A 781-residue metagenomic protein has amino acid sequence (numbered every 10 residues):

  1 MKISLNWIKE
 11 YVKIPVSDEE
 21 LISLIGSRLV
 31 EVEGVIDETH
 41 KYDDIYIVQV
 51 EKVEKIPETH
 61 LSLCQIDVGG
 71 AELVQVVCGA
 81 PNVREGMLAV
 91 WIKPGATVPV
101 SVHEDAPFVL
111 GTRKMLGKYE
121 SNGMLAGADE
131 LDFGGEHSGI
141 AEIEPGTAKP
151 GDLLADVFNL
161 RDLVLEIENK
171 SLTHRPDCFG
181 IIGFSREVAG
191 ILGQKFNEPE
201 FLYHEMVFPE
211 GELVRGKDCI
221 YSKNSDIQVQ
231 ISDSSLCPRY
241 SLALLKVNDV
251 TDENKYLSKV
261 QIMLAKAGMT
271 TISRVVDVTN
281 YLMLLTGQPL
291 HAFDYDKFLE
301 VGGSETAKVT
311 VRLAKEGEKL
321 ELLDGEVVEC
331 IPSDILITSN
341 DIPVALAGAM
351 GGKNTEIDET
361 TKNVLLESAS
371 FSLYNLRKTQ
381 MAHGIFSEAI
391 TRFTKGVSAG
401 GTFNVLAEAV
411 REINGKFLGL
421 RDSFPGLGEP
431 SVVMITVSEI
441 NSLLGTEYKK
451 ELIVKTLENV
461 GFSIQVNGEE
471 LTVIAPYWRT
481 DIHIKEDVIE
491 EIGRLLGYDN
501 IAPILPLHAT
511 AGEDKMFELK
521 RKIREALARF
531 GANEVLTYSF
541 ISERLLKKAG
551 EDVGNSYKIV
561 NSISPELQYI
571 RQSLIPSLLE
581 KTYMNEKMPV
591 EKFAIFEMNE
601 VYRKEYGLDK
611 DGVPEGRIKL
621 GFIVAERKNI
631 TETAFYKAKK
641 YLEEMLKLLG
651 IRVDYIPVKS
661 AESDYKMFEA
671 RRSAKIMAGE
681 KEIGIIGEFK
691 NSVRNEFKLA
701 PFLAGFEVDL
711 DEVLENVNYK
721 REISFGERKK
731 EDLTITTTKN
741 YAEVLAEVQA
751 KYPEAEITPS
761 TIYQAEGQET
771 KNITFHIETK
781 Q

Functional and structural regions predicted by a protein language model:
M1-E210, D218-Y221, L365, G384 (+5 more regions): Phosphate-backbone binding interfaces of nucleic-acid-interacting proteins
K2, S23, S27, N459-F462 (+1 more regions): A carboxyl-terminal module marker
L5, K55-P57, N197-F208, D218-E318: Glycine/proline-enriched, intrinsically flexible loops and inter-domain linkers
T39-D43, Y203, L282, T510-K515 (+3 more regions): Beta-rich nucleic-acid/ligand-interaction surfaces
I47-V76, Q261-I262, S273, T279-N354: Conserved mixed alpha/beta core segments that line enzyme active sites in large multi-domain catalysts
S121-D129, G139-A141, N159-L163, E305 (+2 more regions): Mobile "lid/hinge" segments at catalytic clefts and subdomain interfaces of large enzymes
L192-F208, Y221-I231, K416-I440: Terminal amphipathic helices with adjacent charged low-complexity linkers/tails
V433-F593, E778-Q781: Extended, well-folded interaction surfaces typified by the phenylalanyl-tRNA synthetase beta subunit core
